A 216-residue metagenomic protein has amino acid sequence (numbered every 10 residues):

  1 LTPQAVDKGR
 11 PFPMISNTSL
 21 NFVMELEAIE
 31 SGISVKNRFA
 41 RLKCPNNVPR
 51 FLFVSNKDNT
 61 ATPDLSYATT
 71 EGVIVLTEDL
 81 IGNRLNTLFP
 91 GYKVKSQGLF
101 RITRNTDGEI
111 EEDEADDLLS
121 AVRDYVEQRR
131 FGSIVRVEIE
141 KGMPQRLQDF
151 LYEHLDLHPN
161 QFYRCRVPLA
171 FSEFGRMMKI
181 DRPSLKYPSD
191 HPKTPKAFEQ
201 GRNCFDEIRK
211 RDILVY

Functional and structural regions predicted by a protein language model:
L1-Y216: N-terminal localization/anchoring segments of enzymes in phospholipid and broader phosphate metabolism
